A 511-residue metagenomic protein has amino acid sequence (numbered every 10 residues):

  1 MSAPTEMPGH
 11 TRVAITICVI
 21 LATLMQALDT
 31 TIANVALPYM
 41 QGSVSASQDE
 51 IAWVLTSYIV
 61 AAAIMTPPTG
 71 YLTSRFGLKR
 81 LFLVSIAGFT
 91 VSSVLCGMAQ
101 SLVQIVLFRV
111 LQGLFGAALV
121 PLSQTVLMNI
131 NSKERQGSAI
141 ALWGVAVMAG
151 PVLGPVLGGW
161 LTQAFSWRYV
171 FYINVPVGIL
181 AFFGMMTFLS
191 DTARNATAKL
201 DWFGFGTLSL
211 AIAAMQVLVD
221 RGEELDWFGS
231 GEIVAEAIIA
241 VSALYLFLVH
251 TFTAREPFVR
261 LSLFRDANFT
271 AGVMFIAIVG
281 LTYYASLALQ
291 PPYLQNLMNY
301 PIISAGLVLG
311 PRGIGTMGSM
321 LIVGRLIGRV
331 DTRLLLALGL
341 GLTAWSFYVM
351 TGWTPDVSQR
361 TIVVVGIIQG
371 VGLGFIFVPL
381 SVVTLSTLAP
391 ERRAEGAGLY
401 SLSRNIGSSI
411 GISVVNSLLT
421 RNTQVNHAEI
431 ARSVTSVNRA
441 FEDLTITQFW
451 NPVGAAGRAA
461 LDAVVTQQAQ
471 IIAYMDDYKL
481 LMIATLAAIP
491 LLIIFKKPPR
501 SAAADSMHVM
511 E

Functional and structural regions predicted by a protein language model:
M1-M7: Short, Lys/Arg-rich, polar N-terminal cytosolic tail immediately upstream of the first transmembrane signal-anchor
H10-S74, K79-F82, S93, G97 (+9 more regions): Transmembrane core module of solute transporters
L24, T56-V60, A87, A141-V145 (+6 more regions): Transmembrane alpha-helical cores of Major Facilitator Superfamily
L37, G150-T162, V323, G411 (+1 more regions): Small-residue (Gly/Pro/Ala) motifs that create kinks and tight helix-helix packing interfaces
E50, L180, V383, S403-K497 (+2 more regions): Hydrophobic transmembrane architecture of multi-pass small-molecule transporters
E50, R135-L142, R392-L399: Cytoplasmic loop-to-transmembrane helix junctions
T66-G206, I314: Helix-loop-helix hairpins in multi-pass membrane proteins, especially solute transporters
V94-M98, F182-T187, Y245-L248, Y348-T351 (+3 more regions): Membrane-embedded alpha-helical segments of multi-pass transporters/permeases
